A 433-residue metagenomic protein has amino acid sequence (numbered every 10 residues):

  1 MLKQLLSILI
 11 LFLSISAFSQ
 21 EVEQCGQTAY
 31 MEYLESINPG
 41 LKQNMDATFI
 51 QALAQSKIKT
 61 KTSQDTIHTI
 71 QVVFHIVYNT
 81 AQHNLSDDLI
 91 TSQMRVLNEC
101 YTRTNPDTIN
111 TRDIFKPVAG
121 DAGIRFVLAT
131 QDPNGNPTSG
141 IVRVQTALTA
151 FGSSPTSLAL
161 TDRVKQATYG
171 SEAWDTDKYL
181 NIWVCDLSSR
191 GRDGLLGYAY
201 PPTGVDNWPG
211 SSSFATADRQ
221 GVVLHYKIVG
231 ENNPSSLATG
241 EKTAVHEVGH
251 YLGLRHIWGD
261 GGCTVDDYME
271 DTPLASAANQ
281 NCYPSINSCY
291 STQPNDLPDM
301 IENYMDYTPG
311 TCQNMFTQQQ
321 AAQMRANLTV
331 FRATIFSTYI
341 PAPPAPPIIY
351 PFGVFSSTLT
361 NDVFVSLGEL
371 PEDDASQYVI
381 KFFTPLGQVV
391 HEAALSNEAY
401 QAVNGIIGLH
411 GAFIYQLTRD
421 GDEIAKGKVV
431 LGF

Functional and structural regions predicted by a protein language model:
M1-G26, S357, I414, F433: Bacterial Sec-dependent N-terminal signal peptides
Q20-D175: Propeptide-to-catalytic entry region of secreted or membrane-anchored zinc metalloproteases
I70-I76, R125-L128, Y179-V184, Q220-Y226 (+3 more regions): Structural recognition of the beta-strand scaffold that forms the well-ordered cores of secreted hydrolase catalytic
R95-P106, H250-L254, T329, A333: Sec-exported extracytoplasmic/periplasmic mature domains
P155-H256: Active-site-proximal segment of zinc-dependent metalloprotease catalytic domains
K227-N314: The catalytic-center signature of Zn2+-dependent metalloproteases
Q313-I348: A recurrent domain-boundary module in secreted/ectodomain proteins
F355, T360-F433: C-terminal outer-membrane/trafficking sorting elements
